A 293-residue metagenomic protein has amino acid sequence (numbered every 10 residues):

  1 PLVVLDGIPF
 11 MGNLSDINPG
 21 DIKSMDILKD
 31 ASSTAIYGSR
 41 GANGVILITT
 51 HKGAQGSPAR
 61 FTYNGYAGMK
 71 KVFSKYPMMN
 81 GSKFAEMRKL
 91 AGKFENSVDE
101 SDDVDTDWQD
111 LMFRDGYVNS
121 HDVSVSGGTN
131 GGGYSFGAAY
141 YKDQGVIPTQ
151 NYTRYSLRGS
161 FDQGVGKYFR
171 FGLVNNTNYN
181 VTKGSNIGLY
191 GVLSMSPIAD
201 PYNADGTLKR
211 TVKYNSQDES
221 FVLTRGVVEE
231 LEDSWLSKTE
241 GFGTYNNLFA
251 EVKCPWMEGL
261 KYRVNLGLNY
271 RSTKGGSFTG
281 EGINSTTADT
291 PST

Functional and structural regions predicted by a protein language model:
P1, G44, K52-P148, N186-L189 (+3 more regions): Residues embedded in well-ordered regular secondary structure
D6-S33: Short acidic/polar hinge/loop motifs at secondary-structure boundaries that mediate gating or recognition
P9-F10, D99, L208: Short, solvent-exposed loop/turn motifs
S15-G20, Y37-A42, Q150-T153, I187: Short, glycine-/polar-rich solvent-exposed loops and beta-turns at beta-strand/coil boundaries
M25-D26, I46-I48: Non-catalytic regulatory/gating segments with a bias toward low-complexity or hydrophobic composition
F61-M69, A138-Y140, L173-Y179, V264-Y270: Transmembrane beta-barrel strands of outer-membrane/channel proteins
D102, T106-W108, V118-A139, D143-Q150 (+3 more regions): Flexible loop and strand-edge segments within Gram-negative outer membrane beta-barrel domains
S272-K274: Structured, charged N-terminal subsegments at the starts of enzyme catalytic cores and at intra-chain domain/subunit
